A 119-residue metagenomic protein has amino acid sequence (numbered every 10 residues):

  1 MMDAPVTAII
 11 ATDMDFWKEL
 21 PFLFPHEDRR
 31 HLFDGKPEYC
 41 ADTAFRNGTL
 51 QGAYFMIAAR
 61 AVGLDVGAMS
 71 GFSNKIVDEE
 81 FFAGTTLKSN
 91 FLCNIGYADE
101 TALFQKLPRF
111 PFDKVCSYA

Functional and structural regions predicted by a protein language model:
M1-G48: Glycine/small-residue-rich phosphate/adenosyl-binding loop
M2-V6, L64, T85-S89: Short coil/turn connectors at secondary-structure junctions
F24-E27, F33, K88-A119: C-terminal helix-cap and adjacent tail motif
T43, L64-K75: GST superfamily/GST-like fold recognition
G48-R60, G67: Alpha-helical transmembrane segments of helical membrane proteins, especially in multi-pass transport, channel
S70-I76, L92-Y97: Small/polar glycine-rich anion-binding or flexible loop at a beta-alpha turn
E79-T85, Q105: Short proline/glycine-enriched turn/loop segments at secondary-structure junctions
